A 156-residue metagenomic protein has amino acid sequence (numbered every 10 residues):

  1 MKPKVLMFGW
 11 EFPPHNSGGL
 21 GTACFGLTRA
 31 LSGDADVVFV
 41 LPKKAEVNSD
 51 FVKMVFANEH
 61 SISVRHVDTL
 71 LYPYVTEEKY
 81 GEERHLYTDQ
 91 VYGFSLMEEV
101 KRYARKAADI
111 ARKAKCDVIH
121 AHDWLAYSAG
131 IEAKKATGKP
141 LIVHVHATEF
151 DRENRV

Functional and structural regions predicted by a protein language model:
M1-S17, V40-K43: Nucleotide-activated donor-dependent transferases that construct or modify glycoconjugates
P3, A30, D36-A114: A conserved catalytic-core segment of Leloir-type glycosyltransferases
V5, V118-H120, Y127, I131-D151: Active-site proximal beta-strand in glycosyltransferases
W10, W124-Y127: Tryptophan-centric aromatic hotspots in well-structured domains and transmembrane helices
L20-L31: Short amphipathic alpha-helix
A23, P42, H122-D123: Replace "coordinates the UDP/GDP/TDP-sugar" with "coordinates nucleotide-activated sugar donors
N48-K53, A133, N154-V156: Short aromatic-enriched loop/helix-cap "lid" or pocket-rim segments at secondary-structure transitions that line
E99-K106, T137-I142, F150-V156: Nucleotide-sugar donor phosphate/pyrophosphate-binding loop at the beta->alpha transition of glycosyltransferases
